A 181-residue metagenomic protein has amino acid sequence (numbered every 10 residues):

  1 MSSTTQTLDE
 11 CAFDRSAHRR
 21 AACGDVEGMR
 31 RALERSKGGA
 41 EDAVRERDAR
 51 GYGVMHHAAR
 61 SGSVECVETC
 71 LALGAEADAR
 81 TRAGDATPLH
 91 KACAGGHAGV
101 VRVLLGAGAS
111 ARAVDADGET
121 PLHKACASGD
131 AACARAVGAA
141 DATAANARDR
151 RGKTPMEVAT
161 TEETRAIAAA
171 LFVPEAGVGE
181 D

Functional and structural regions predicted by a protein language model:
S2-S16, A140, A147-D181: Ankyrin-repeat-protein effector appendages
Q6-H57: N-terminal segments that cap or nucleate solenoid repeat domains
F13, G51, G84-D85, G118 (+1 more regions): Start-of-repeat signature of ankyrin repeats
G28, E65-C66, G99-V100, A132-C133 (+1 more regions): Conserved ankyrin/ankyrin-like repeat signature
L33-D42, E68-E76, R102-S110, A136-T143 (+1 more regions): Ankyrin repeat domain, specifically the short helix-to-loop turn at the C-terminus of the second helix of each repeat
D48, T81-R82, D115, D149: Ankyrin repeat boundary/linker residues
